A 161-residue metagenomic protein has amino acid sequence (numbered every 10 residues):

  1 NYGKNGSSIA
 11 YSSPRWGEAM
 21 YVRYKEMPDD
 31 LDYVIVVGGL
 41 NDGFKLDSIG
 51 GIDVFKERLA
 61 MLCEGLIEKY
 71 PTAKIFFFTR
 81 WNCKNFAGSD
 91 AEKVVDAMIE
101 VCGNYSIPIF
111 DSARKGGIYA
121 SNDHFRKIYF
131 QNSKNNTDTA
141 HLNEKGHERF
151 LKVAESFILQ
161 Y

Functional and structural regions predicted by a protein language model:
N1-D53, E57: Conserved SGNH/GDSL esterase-like catalytic core that processes O-acyl groups on lipids and polysaccharides
G3-N5, G39-N41, W81-C83, A113-G116: Catalytic metal-binding/acid-base residues of hydrolase active sites
V22-R23, M61, G65-K69, V153 (+1 more regions): A generic secondary-structure signal
D29-V34, Y70-I75, G103-P108: Loop/turn elements at helix/coil->beta-strand transitions in domains of secreted/extracellular proteins
V37-N41, C63-E100: Active-site segments of SGNH/GDSL-like serine hydrolases that catalyze O-acetyl group transfer/hydrolysis on lipids
L46, N82-Y161: Catalytic His-Asp segment of secreted/periplasmic serine-dependent ester chemistry enzymes
G51-A60, A91-V95: Charged helix-capping and loop-helix junction motifs
